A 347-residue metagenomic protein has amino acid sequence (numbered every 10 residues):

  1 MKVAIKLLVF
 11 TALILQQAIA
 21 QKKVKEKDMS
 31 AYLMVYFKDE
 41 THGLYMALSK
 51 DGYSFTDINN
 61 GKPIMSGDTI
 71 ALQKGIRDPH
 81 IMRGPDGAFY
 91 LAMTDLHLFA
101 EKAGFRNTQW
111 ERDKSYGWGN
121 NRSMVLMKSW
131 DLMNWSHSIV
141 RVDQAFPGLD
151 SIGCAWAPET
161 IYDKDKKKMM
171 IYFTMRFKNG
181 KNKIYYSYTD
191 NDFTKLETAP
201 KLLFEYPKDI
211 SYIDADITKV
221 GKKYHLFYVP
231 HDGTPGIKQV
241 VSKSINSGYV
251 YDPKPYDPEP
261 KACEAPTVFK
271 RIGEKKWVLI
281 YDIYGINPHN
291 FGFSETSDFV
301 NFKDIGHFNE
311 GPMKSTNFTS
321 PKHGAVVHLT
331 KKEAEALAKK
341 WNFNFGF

Functional and structural regions predicted by a protein language model:
M1-V24: Bacterial Sec-dependent N-terminal signal peptides
Q21-F347: Carbohydrate-active catalytic/glycan-binding domains of CAZyme proteins, especially the secreted or lumenal ectodomains
